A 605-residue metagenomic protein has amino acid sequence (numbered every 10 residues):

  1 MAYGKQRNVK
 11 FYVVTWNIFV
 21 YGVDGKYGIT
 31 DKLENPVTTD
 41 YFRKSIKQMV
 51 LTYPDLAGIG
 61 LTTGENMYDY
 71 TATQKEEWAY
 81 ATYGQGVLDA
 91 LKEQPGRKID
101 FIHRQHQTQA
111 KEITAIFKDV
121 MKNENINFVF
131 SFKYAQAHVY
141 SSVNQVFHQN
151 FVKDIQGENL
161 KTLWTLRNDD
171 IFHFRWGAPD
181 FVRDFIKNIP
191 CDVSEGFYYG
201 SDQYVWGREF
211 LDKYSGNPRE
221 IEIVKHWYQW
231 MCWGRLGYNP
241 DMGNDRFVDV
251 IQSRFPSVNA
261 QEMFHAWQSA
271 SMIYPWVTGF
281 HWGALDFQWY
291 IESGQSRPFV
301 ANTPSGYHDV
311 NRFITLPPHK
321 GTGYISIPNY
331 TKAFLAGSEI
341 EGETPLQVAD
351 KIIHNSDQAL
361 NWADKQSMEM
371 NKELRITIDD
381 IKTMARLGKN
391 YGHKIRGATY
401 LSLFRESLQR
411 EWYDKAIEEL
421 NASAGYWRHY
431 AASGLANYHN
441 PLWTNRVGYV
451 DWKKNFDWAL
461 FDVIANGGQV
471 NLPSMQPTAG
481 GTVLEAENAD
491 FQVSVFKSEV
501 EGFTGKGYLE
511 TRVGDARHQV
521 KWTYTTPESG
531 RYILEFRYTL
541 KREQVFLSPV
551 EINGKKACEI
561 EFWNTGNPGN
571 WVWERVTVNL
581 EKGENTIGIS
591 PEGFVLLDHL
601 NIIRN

Functional and structural regions predicted by a protein language model:
M1, I29-Q48, T52-H281, Q295-P298: Catalytic-core regions of glycoside hydrolase
M1-V13: Aromatic-lined substrate-binding rim segments of carbohydrate-active enzymes
Y12-D40, T52-G58, G64-M67, A72-E77 (+2 more regions): Aromatic-lined, polymer-binding surfaces characteristic of secreted/periplasmic polysaccharide-degrading enzymes
I18-F19, Q203, N564: Conserved beta-strand edge residues that scaffold enzyme active sites
Y21-V23, G207, P568: Short secondary-structure boundary/hinge segments and terminal tails
S201-E209, S215-Y449, N455, G467: C-terminal non-catalytic alpha-helical accessory regions
I395, D414-G480, V572-N605: In a subset of proteins, long, contiguous C-terminal domains/tails are tracked
N471-N605: Extracytoplasmic
